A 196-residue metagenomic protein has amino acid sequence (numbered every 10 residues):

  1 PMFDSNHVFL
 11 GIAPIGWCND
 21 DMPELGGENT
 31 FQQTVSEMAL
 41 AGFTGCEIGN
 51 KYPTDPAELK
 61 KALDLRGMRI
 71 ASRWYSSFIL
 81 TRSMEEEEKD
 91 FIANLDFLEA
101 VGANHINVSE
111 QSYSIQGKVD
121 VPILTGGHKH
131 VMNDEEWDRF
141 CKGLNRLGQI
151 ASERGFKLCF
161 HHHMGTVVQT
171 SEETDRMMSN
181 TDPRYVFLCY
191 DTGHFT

Functional and structural regions predicted by a protein language model:
P1-H105, D134-E135, C141-N145, P183 (+1 more regions): N-terminal pre-domain/capping segments
G16-C18, N50-Y52, S76-I79, E110-S114 (+2 more regions): Active-site-proximal loop/turn and secondary-structure-junction residues that shape catalytic pockets, frequently
D55-A57, T174-D175, T196: Short, well-ordered alpha-helical microsegments
M84-L188: Active-site acidic/histidine proton-transfer and metal-coordination neighborhood in alpha/beta enzyme cores
